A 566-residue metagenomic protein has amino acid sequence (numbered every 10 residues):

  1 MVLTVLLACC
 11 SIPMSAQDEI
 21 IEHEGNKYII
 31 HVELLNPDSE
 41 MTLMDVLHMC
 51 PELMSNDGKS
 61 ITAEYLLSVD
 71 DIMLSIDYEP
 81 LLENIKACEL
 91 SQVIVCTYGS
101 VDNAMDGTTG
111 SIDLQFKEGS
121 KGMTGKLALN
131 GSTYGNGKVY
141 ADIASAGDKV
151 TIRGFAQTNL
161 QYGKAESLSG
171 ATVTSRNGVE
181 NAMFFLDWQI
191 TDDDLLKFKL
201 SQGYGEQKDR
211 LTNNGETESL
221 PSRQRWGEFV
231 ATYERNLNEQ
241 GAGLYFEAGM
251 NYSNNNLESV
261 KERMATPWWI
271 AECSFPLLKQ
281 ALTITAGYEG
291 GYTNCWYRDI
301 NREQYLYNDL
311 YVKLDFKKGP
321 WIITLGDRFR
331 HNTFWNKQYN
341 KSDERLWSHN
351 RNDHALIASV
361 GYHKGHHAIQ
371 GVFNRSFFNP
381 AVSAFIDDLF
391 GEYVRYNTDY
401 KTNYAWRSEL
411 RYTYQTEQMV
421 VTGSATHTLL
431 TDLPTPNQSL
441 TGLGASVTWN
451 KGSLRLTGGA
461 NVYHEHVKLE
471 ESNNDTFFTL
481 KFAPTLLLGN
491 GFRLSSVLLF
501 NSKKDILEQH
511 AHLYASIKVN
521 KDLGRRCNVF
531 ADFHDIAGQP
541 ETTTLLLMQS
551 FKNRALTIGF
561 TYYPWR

Functional and structural regions predicted by a protein language model:
D18-E24, Y28, M44-I76: Extracytoplasmic beta-strand/coil segments of soluble accessory domains associated with Gram-negative outer-membrane
N36, G119-I143, G170-S175: Short strand-turn segments of transmembrane beta-barrel domains in outer membranes, especially the first one or two
L43-V46, P80-L81, V95, M105-A128 (+1 more regions): N-terminal periplasmic accessory domains that precede and gate Gram-negative outer-membrane beta-barrel machines
I72-Y98, A141: Short acidic/polar hinge/loop motifs at secondary-structure boundaries that mediate gating or recognition
L129-T133, G147, T158-Y162, Q202-E206 (+15 more regions): Transmembrane beta-strands of outer-membrane beta-barrel pores
Q161-N181, D187-Q189, D193-W268, T293-C295 (+3 more regions): Flexible loop and strand-edge segments within Gram-negative outer membrane beta-barrel domains
F329-K341, S348-N350, Y362-S408, G423-T435 (+1 more regions): Surface-exposed extracellular loop regions of Gram-negative outer-membrane beta-barrel proteins, predominantly
S550-R566: Outer-membrane beta-barrel "beta-signal"
